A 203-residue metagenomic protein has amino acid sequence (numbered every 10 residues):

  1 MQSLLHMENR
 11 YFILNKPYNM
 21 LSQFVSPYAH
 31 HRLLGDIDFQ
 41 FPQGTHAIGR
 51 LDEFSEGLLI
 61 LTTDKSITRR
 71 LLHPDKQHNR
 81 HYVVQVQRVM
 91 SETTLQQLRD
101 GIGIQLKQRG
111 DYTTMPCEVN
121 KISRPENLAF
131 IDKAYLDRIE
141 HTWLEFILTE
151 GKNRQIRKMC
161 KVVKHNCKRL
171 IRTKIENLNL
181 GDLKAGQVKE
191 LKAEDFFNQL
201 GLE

Functional and structural regions predicted by a protein language model:
Q2-E203: RNA pseudouridine synthases
